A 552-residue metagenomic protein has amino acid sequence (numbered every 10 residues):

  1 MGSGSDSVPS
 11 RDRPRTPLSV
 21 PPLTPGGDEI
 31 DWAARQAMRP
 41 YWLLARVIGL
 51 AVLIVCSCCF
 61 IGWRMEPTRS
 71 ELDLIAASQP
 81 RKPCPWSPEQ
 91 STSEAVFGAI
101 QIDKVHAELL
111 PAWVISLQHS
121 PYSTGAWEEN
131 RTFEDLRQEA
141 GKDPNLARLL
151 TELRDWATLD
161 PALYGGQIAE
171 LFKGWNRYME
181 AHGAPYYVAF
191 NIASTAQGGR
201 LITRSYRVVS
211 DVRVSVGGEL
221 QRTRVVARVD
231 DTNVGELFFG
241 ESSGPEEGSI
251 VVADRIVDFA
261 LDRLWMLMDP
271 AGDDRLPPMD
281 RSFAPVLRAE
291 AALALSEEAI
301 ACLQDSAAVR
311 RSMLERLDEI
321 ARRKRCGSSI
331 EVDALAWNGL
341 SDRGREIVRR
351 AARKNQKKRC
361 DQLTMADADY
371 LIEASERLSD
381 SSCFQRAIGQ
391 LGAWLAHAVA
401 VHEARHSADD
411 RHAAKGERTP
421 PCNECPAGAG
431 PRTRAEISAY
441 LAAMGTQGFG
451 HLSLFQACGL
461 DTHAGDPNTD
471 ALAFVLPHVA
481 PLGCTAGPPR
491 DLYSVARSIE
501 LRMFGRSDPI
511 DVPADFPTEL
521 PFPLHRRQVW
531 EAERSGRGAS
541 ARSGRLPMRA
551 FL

Functional and structural regions predicted by a protein language model:
M1-P25: Low-complexity, Pro/Ser/Thr/Gly/Ala-rich intrinsically disordered linkers and tails that serve as
T24-R39: Juxtamembrane low-complexity tails/linkers enriched in Ser/Thr-Pro and polybasic
A45-I61: Hydrophobic membrane-insertion alpha-helices, especially the h-region of bacterial N-terminal signal peptides
M65-D155: N-terminal mature-domain "stem" immediately C-terminal to a signal peptide or N-terminal signal-anchor/transmembrane
G98, A107-P111, I115-Q118, F384 (+3 more regions): Long, well-structured alpha-helical subdomains associated with metal-dependent extracellular/ecto-lumenal hydrolases
P111, H119-S407, R411, R432-E436: Acidic/His-rich structured neighborhood in mature extracellular/periplasmic domains
D410-E436: Post-HEXXH active-site segment of zinc metalloproteases
